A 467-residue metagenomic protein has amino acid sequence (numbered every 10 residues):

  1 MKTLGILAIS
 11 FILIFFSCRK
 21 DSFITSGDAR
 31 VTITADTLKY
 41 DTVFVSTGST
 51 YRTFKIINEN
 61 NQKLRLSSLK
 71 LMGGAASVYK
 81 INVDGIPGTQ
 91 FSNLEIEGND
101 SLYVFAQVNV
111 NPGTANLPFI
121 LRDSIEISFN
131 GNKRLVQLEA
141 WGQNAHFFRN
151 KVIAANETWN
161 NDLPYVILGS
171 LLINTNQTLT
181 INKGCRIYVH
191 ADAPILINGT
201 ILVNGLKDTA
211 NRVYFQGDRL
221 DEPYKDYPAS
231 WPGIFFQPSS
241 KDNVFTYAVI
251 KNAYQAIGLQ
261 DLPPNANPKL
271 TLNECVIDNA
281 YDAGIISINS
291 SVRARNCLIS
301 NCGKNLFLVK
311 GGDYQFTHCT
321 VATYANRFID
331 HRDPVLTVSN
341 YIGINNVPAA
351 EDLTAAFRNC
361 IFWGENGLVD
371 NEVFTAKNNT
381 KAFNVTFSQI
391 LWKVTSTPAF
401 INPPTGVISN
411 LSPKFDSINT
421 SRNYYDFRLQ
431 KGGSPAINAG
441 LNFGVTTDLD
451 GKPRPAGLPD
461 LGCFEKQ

Functional and structural regions predicted by a protein language model:
I14-S17: C-terminal motif of bacterial Sec signal peptides marking the signal peptidase cleavage site
R19-K39, E59-Q107, P112: Surface-exposed binding patches on compact interaction domains or structured appendages
Y51-N58, L121-S128, I234, A248: Buried hydrophobic-core signal for structured, non-transmembrane domains
P112-N144: Terminal connector regions
V152-N160, I173-R186, D192-R219: Beta-solenoid repeat scaffold
W159, L179-I181, I201-L206, A210 (+7 more regions): All-beta strand scaffolds that present successive hydrophobic residues in beta-strands
S287, V292-R428, P455: Predominantly extracellular beta-rich ligand-binding scaffolds that present long acidic/polar faces for carbohydrate
T405-Q467: C-terminal accessory segments
